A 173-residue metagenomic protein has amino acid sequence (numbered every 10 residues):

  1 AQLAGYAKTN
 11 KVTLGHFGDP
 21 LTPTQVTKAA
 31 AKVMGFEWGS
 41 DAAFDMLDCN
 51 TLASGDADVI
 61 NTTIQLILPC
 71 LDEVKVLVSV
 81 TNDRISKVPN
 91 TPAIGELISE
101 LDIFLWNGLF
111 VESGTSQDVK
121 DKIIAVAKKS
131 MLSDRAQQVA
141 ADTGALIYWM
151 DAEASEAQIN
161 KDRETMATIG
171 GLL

Functional and structural regions predicted by a protein language model:
A1-L47, I94, F104-V139: Hinge/capping helix and adjacent helix->loop/strand transition within the periplasmic-binding protein
A7, K28-V33, M46-I60, Q65-E73 (+1 more regions): Short helices/loops that flank or line small-molecule/ion binding pockets
F17, A43, N61-T62, S79 (+1 more regions): Short beta-strand and adjacent tight-turn residues that come in two discontinuous sequence segments and form the edges
S40-D41, V76, I147: Conserved beta-strand scaffold positions in the cores of enzyme catalytic domains, especially in NTP/NDP-utilizing
D45-M46, V88-T91, A152: Structural motif corresponding to alpha-helix initiation and N-cap regions
L66-M131, E164: C-terminal lobe and pocket-closing loops of periplasmic/extracytoplasmic Venus-flytrap solute-binding proteins
D118-L173: An extracytoplasmic/periplasmic, membrane-proximal ligand-sensing/linker region
